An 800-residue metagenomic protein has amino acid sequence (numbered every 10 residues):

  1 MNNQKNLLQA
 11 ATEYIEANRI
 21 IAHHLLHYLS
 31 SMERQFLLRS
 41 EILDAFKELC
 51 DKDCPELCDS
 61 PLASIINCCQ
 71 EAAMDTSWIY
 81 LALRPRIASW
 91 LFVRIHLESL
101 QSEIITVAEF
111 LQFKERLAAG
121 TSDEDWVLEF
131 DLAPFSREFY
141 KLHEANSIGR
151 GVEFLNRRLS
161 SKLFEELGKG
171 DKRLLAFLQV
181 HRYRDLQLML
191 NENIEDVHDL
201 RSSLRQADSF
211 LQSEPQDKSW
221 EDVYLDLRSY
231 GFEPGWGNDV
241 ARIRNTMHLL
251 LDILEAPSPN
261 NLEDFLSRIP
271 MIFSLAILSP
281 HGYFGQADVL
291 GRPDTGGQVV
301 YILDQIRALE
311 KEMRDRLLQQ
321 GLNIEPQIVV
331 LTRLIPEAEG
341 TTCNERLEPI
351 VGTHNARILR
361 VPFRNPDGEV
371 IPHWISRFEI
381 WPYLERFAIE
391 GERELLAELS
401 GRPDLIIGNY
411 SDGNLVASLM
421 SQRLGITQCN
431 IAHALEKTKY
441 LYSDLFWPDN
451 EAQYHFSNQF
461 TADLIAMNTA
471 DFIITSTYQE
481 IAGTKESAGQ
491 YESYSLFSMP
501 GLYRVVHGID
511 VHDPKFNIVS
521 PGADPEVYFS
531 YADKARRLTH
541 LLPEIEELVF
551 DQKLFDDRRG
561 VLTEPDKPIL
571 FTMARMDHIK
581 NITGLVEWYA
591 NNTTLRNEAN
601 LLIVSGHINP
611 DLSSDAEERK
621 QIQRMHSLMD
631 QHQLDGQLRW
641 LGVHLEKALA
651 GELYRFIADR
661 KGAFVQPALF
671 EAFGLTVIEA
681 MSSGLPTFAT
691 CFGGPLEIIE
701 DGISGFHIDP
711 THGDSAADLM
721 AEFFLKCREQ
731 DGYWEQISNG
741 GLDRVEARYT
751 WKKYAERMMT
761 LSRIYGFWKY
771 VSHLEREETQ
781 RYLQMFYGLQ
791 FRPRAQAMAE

Functional and structural regions predicted by a protein language model:
M1-E800: Catalytic cores of nucleotide-sugar-dependent glycosyltransferases that transfer UDP/GDP/TDP-activated
